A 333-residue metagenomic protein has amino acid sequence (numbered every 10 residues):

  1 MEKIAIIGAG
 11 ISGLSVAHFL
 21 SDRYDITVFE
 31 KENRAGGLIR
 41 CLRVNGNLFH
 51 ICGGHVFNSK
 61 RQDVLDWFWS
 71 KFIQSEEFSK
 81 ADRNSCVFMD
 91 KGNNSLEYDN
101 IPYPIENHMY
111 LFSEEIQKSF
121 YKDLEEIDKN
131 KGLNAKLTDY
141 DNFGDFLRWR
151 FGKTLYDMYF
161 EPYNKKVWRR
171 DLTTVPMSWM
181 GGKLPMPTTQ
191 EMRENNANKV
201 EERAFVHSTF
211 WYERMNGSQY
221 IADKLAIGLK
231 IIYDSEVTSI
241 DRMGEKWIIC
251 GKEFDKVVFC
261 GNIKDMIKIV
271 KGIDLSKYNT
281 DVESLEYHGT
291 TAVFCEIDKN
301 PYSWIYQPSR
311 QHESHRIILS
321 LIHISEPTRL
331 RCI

Functional and structural regions predicted by a protein language model:
E2, W247, K256: Nucleotide donor/acceptor-binding cores
E2-V28: N-terminal Rossmann-like FAD-binding beta1-loop-alpha1 element of flavoenzymes
S21-R43: Glycine-rich FAD pyrophosphate-binding loop
T27, F78-S79, I232: General small-molecule cofactor/ligand-binding pocket signal
G36, R242, C250-S303, S309: Central helical "cap/lid" subdomain
N45-L133: Dinucleotide-binding Rossmann-like beta1-alpha1 core, especially the glycine-rich loop that anchors the ADP
L124-M243, E253, C260: Active-site/ligand-binding neighborhood in enzyme catalytic cores
I322-I333: Single conserved hydrophobic/aromatic residue that forms the stacking wall/gate of nucleotide- or nucleobase-binding
